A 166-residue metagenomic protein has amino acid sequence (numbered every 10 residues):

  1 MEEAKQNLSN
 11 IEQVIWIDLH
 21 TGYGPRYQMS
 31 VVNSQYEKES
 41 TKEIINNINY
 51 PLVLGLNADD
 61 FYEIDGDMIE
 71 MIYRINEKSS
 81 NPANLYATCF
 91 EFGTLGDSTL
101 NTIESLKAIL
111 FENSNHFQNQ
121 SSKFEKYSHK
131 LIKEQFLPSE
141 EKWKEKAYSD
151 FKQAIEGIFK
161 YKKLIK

Functional and structural regions predicted by a protein language model:
M1-K166: C-terminal accessory segments enriched in acidic
